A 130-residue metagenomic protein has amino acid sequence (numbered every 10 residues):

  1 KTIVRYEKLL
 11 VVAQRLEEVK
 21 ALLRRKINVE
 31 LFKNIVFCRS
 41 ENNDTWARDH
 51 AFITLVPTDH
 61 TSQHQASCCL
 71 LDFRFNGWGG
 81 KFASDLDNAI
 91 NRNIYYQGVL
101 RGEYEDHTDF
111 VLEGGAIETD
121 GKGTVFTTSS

Functional and structural regions predicted by a protein language model:
K1-S130: The feature marks the mature, well-folded catalytic cores of soluble enzymes
